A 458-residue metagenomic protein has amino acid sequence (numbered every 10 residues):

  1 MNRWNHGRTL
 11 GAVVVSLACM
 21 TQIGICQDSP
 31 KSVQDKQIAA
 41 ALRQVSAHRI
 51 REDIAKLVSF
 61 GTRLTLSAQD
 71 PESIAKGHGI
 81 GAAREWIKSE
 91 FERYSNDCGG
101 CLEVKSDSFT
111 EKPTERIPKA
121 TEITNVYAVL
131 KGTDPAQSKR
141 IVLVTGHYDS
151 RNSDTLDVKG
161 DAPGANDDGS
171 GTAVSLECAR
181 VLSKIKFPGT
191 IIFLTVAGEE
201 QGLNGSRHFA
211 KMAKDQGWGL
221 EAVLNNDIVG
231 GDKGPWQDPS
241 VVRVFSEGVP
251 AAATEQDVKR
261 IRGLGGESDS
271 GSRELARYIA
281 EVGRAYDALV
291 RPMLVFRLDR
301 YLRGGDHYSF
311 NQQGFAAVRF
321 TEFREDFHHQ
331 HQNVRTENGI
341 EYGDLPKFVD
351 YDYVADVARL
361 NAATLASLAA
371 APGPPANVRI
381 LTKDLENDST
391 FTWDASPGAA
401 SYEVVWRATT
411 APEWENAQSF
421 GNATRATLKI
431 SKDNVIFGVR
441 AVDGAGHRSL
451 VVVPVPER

Functional and structural regions predicted by a protein language model:
D28-H78, H329, E337-D344: N-terminal capping segment at the start of a domain
R49-K131: A non-catalytic alpha/beta surface segment that caps or lines the substrate-entry region of metallo-dependent hydrolase
V58, V229-E247, L294-P372: Active-site-adjacent mobile loop/cap segments within catalytic or ligand-binding domains
A128, V144-T145, D149-S150, D154-L203 (+1 more regions): Alpha-helical metal-binding/catalytic segments enriched in His/Glu/Asp
K186, V196-Y308, Q313, A317: Metal-dependent peptidase/peptidase-like ectodomains
N387-A399: Conserved aromatic anchor
N416-A423: Short beta-strand segments within Ig-like beta-sandwich modules, predominantly Fibronectin type-III
V442-R458: Extracellular fibronectin type III
